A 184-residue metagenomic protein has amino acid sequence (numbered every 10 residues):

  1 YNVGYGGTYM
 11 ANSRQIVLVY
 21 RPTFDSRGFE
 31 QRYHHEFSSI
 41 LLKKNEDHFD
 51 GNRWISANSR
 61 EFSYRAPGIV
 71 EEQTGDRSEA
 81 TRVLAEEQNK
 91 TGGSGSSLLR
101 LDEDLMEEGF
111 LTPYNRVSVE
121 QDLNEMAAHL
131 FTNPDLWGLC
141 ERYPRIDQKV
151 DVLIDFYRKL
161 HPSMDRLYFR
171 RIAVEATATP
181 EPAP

Functional and structural regions predicted by a protein language model:
N2-P184: Active-site-flanking segments in enzyme catalytic domains
